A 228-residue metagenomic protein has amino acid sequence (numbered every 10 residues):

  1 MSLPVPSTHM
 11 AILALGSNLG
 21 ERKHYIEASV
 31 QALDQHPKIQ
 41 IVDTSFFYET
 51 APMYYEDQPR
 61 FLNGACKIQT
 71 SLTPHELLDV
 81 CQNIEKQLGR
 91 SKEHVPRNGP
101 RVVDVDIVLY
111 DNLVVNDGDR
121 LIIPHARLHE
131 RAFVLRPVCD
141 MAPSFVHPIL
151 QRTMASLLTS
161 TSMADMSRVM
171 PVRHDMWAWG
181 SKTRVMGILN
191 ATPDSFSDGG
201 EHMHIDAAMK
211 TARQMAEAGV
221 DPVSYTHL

Functional and structural regions predicted by a protein language model:
L3-L13, L19-V102, D111-L113, E201 (+2 more regions): Nucleotide and nucleotide-moiety/phosphate-recognizing core
G16-G20, N190-D194: Short polar catalytic/cofactor-binding loops
M53-R60, H75-L78, Q82-M176: Flexible, gly/pro- and Lys/Arg-enriched active-site loops
A132-F133, T183-G187, S195, V220-P222: Structural motif
V169-N190: N-terminal amphipathic alpha-helix/helix-capping segment at the start of soluble metabolic enzymes
A191-A208: Active-site mouth loops of central-metabolism enzymes
T226-H227: Conserved small/polar residues in nucleotide/adenosyl-binding loops
